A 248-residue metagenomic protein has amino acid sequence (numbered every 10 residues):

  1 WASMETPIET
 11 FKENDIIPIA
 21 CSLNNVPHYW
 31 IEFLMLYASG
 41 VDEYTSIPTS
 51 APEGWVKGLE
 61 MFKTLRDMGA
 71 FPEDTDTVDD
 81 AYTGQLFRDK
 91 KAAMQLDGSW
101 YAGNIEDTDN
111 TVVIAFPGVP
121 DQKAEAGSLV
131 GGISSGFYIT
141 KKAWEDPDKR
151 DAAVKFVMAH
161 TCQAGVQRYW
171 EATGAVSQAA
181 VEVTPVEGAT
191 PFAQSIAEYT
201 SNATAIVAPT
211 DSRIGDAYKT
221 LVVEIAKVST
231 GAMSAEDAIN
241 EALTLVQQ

Functional and structural regions predicted by a protein language model:
W1-E5, E73-R88: Short helix-initiation/N-cap motifs at beta->coil->alpha
A2-P48, A92: Extracytoplasmic/periplasmic solute-binding protein
I8-T10, I47-D76: Glycine-centered hinge/linker elements that transmit conformational signals in sensory and ligand-binding systems
K12-L23, C162-A172, Q248: Bilobed periplasmic-binding protein-like "clamshell/Venus-flytrap" ligand-binding domains
D15-I17, D89-D97, D109: Alpha-to-beta junction loops
M68, D107-A175: Extracytoplasmic/periplasmic substrate-recognition and gating elements
D80, L96-A102, F116-P117, I133-S135: Beta->alpha turn/N-cap motifs
I114, W170-T220, K227: Long, aromatic- and glycine/proline-rich binding clefts that accommodate carbohydrate-like moieties
